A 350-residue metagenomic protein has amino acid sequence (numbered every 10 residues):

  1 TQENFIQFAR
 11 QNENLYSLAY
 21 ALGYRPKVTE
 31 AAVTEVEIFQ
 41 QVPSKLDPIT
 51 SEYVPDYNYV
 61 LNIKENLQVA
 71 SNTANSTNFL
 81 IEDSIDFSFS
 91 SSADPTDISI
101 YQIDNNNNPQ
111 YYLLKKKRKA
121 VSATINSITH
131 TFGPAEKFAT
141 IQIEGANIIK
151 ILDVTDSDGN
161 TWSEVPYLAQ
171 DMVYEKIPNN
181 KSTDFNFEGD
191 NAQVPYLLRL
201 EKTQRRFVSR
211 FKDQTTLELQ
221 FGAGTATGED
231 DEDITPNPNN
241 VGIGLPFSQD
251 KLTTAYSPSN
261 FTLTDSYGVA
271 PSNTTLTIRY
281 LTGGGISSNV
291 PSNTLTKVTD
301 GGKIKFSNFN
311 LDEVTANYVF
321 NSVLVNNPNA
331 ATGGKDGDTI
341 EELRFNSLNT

Functional and structural regions predicted by a protein language model:
T1-T350: Signature of Asx- and small-polar-rich beta-strand/turn repeats characteristic of beta-solenoid architectures
